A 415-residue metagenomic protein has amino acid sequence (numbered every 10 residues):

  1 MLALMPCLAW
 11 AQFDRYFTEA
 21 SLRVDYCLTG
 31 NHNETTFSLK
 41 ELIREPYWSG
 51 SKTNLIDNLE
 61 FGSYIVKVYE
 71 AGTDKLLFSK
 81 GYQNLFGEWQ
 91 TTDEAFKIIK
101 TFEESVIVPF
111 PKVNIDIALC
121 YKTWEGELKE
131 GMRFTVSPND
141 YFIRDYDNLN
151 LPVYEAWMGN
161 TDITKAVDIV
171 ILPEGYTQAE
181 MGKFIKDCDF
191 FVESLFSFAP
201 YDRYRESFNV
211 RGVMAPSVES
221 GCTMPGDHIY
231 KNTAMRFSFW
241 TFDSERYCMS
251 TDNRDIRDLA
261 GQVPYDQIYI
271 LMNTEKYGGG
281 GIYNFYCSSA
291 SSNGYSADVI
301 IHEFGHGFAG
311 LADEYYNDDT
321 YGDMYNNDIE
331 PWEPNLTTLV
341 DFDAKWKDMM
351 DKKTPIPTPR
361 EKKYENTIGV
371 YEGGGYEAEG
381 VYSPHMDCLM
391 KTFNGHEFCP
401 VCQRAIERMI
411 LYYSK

Functional and structural regions predicted by a protein language model:
M1-D14: Bacterial Sec-dependent N-terminal signal peptides
F13-L28, H32-F37, Y315-K415: Replace "(M1/M4/M9/M12/WLM)" with "(e.g., M1/M4/M8/M9/M12/M26/WLM)" and add "not limited to" to clarify scope
Y16-F142: Beta-strand-enriched, solvent-exposed domains that form extended recognition/catalytic surfaces
F142-A199, G212-C222: Fold-level signature of zinc-dependent metallopeptidase catalytic domains
G175-Q178, P216-S220, T274-G278, G294-Y295 (+2 more regions): Solvent-exposed loop/turn segments at secondary-structure junctions within structured extracellular/periplasmic domains
M181-F184, G279-E303: Short pre-active-site segment immediately N-terminal to the catalytic Zn-binding motif
S207-Y283: Active-site-proximal segments of metallohydrolase catalytic domains
F304-T320: Catalytic Zn2+-binding segment of zinc metalloproteases
